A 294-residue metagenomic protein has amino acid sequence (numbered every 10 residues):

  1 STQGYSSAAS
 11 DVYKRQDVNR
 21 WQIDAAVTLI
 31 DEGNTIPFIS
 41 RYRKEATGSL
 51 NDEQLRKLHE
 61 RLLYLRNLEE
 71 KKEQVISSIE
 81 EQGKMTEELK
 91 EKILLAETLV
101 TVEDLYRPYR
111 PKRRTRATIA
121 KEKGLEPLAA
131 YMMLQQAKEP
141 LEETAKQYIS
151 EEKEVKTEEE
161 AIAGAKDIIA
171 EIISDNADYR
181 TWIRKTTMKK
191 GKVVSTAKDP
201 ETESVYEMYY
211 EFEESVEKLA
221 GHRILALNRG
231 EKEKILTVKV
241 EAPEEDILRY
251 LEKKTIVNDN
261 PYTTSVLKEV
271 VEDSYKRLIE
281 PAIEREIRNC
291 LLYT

Functional and structural regions predicted by a protein language model:
S1-A9, Y13, Y293: Single conserved hydrophobic/aromatic residue that forms the stacking wall/gate of nucleotide- or nucleobase-binding
T2, T28-L29, L95: Short alpha-helical segment immediately N-terminal to, or the first helix within, an HTH/HTH-like DNA-binding domain
Y5, N34, L125: Gly/Ser/Thr-rich helix-start
K14-N19: Short, Lys/Arg-enriched anionic-surface-contact patches
W21-I23, V27-Y42, A46-T47: N-terminal cofactor/phosphate-binding cores enriched in small/glycine residues, especially glycine-rich loops such as
F38, Q54-K57, Y64, L68-L292: Duplex nucleic acid-engaging cores and interfaces of nucleic-acid transaction enzymes
